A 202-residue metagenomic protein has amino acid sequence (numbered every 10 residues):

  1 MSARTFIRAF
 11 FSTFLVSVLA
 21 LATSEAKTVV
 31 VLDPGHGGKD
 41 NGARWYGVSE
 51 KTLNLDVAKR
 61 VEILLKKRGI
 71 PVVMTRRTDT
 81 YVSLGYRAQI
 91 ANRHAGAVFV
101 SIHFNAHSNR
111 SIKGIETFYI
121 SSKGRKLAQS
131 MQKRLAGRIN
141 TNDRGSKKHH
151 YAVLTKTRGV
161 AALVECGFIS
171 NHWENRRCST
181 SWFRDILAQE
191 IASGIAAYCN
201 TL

Functional and structural regions predicted by a protein language model:
M1-R4: N-terminal secretory signal peptides that target proteins for export/translocation
A9-A20: Bacterial N-terminal signal peptides
L21-A26: Sec/Tat signal peptide C-region and signal peptidase I cleavage site
K27-V29, V48, T52-L202: Active-site-proximal helix/loop segments of hydrolytic enzymes
T28-G47: Short glycine-rich His-centered loop
